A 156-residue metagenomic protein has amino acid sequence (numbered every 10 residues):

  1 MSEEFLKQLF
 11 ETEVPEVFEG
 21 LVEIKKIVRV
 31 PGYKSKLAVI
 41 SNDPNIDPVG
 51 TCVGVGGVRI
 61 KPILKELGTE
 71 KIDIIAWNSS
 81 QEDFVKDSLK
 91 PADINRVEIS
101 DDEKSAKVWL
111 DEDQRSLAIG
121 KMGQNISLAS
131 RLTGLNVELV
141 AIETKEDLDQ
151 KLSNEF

Functional and structural regions predicted by a protein language model:
M1-F156: RNA-contacting regions in translation and RNA-metabolism proteins, encompassing KH/S1 modules where present
